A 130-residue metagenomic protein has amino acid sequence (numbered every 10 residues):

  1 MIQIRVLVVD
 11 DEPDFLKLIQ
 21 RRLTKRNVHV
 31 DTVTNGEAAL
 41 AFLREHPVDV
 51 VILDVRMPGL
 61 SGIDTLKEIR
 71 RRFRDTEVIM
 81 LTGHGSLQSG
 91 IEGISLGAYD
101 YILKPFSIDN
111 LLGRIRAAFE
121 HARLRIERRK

Functional and structural regions predicted by a protein language model:
K17-K25: Charged docking surfaces used in two-component/phosphorelay signaling
N27-T34, F42: Short hydrophobic/Thr-rich beta-strand motif most characteristic of the beta2 strand and flanking loop of CheY-like
T34-A38, S61-D64, G85: Acidic catalytic/metal-coordinating carboxylates
A41, I63-R74: Short amphipathic alpha-helix used as the core "switch/output" element in two-component signaling
M57: Receiver (REC) domain active-site loop signature in two-component systems and cognate sites in sensor histidine kinases
S86, F106-R116: C-terminal output helix
